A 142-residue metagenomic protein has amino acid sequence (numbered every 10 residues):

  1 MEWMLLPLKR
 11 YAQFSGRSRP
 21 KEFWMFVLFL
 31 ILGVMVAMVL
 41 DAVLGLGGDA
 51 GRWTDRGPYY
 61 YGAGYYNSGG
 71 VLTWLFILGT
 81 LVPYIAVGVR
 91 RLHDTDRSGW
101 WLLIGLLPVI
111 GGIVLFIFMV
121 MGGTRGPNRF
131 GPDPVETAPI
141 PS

Functional and structural regions predicted by a protein language model:
M1-F29, A86-W100, F118-S142: Membrane-interface extramembranous regions at the lipid-water interface
E2, Y61-A86, S98-M121, R129: Selective recognition of hydrophobic, aromatic-rich stretches within alpha-helical transmembrane segments of polytopic
L6-K9, S18-R19, T54-R56, Y60 (+5 more regions): Alpha-helical structural elements
K21, L40, V89, I104-L107: Residue-level micro-sites within transmembrane alpha helices that shape and flank functional polar/acidic positions
L28-M38, G111: Hydrophobic alpha-helical membrane-insertion segments
V34-L81, G105, P141-S142: Membrane-helix interface segments in multi-pass membrane proteins
A37-L40, V114, D133: A generic membrane alpha-helix/interface feature
